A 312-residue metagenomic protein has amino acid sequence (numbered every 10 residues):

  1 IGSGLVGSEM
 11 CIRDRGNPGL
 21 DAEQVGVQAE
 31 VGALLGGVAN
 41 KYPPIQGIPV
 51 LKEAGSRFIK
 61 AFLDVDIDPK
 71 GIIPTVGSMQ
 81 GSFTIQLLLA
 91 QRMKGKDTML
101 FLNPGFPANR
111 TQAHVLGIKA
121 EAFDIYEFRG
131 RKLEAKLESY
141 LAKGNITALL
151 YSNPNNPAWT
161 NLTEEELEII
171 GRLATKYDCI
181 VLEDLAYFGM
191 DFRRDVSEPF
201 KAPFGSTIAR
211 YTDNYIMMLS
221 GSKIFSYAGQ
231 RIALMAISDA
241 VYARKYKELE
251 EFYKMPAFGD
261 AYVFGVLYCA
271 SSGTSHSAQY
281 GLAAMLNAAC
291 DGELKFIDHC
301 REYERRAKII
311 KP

Functional and structural regions predicted by a protein language model:
I1-V6, I12: Single conserved hydrophobic/aromatic residue that forms the stacking wall/gate of nucleotide- or nucleobase-binding
M10-C11, N156: Flexible low-complexity scaffold tracts in large eukaryotic assembly proteins
G16-L20, G26, I48, M79 (+9 more regions): Short, solvent-exposed loop/turn segments at secondary-structure junctions
N17-L34, Y42-R57, P154, T274-S277: A structural motif shared across PLP-dependent enzymes of the aminotransferase-like
L20-D21, C300-P312: Conserved PLP-binding catalytic core of the aspartate aminotransferase-like
V38-Y177, L182, F188-Y211, I216: Conserved core of the PLP fold type I
P49-E53, P107, E168, A228-R231 (+2 more regions): A structural signal for well-ordered alpha-helical segments within the folded catalytic domains of diverse enzymes
R210-R301: Conserved core segment of the aminotransferase class I/II
